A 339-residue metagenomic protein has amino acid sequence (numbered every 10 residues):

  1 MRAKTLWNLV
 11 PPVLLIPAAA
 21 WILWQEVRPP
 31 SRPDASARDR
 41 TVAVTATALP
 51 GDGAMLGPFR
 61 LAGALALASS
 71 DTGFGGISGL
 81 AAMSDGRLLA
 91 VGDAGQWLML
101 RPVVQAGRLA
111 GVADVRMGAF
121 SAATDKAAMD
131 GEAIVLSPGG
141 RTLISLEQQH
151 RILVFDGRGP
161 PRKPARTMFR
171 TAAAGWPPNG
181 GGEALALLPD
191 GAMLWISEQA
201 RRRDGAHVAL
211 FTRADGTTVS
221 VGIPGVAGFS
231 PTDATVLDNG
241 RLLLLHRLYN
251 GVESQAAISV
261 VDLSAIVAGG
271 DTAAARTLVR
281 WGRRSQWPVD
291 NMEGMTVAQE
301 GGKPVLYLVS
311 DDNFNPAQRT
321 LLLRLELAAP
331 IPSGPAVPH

Functional and structural regions predicted by a protein language model:
R2-H339: Sequence/structural signature of beta-propeller domains
